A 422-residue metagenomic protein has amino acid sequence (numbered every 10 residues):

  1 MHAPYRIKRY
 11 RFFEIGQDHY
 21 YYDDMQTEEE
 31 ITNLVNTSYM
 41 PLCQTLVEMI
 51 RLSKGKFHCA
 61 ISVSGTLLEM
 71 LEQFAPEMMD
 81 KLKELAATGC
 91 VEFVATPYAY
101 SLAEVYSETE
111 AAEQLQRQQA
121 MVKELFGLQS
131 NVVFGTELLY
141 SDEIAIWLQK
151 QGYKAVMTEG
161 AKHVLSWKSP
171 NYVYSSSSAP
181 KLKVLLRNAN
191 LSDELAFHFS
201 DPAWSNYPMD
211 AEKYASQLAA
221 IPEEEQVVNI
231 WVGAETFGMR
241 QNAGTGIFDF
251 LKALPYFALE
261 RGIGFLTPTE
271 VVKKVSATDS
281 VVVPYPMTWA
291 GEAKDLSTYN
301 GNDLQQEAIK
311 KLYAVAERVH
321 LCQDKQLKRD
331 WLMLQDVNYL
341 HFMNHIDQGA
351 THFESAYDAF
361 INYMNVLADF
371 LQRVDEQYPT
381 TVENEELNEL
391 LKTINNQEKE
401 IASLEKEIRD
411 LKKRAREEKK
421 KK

Functional and structural regions predicted by a protein language model:
M1-T37, R51, Y172-L182, L186 (+2 more regions): Active-site and substrate-binding clefts of carbohydrate-active enzymes
P4-R6, Y10-S107, N131-F134, K154-E159 (+1 more regions): Short, well-structured secondary-structure segments
Y5-K8, M70-A75, V105-S107, E137 (+5 more regions): A short acidic (Asp/Glu
V35-L42, Y106-L115, N206-A211, A308: Phosphate/oxyanion-binding active-site loops and adjacent basic polyanion-contact surfaces
C43-V47, M79-K83, A112-V122, A145 (+3 more regions): Generic structural signal for well-ordered alpha-helices, preferentially at hydrophobic/aromatic core positions
Q44-T45, Q73-A86, L165-A179, D210-L218: Alpha-helical scaffolding within the catalytic cores of extracellular/periplasmic polymer-degrading hydrolases
C59-E137, P180-S200, E225, N229 (+2 more regions): Metal-dependent polysaccharide deacetylase catalytic core of the NodB/CE4 family, i.e., the active-site-bearing domain
Q116-P170, T236-L254: Catalytic domains of cell-wall/extracellular-matrix polysaccharide-remodeling enzymes, centered on de-N-acetylation
